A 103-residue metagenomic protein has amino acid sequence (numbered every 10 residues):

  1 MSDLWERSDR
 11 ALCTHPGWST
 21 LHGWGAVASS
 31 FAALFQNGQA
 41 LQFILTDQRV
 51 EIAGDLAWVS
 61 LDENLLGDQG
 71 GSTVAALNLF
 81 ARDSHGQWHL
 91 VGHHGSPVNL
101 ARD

Functional and structural regions predicted by a protein language model:
D3, A11-D103: A beta-strand edge to alpha-helix "cap/lid" segment located at domain peripheries
E6: Short conserved AdoMet
